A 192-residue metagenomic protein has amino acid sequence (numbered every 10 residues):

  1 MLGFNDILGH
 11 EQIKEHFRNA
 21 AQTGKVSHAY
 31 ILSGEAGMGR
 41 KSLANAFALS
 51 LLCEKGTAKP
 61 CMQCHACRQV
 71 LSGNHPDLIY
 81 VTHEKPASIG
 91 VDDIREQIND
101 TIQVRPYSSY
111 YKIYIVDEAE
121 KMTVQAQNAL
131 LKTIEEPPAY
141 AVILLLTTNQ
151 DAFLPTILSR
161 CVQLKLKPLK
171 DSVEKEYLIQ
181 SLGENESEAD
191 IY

Functional and structural regions predicted by a protein language model:
M1-Q125: Clamp-loader machinery-focused feature within the broader ASCE/P-loop NTPase space
L8, H83-Y192: Non-catalytic interfacial helical region
